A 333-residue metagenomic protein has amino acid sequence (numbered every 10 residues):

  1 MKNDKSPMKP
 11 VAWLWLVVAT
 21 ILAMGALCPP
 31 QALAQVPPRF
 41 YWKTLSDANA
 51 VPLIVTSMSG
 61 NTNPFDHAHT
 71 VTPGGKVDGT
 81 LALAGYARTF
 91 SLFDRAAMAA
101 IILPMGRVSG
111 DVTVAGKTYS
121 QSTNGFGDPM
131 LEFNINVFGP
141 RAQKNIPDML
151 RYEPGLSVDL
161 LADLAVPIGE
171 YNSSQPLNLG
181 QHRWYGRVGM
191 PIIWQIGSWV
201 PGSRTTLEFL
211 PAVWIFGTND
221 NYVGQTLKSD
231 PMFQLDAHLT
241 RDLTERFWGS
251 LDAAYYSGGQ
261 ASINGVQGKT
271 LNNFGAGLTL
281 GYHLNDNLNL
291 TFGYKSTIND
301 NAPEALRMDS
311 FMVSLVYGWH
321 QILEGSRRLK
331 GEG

Functional and structural regions predicted by a protein language model:
R39-D47, T89-M98, G139-S157, G197-T205 (+3 more regions): Short loop/turn motifs that connect adjacent beta-strands in outer-membrane beta-barrel proteins
D47, K76-A82, N124-L131, L156 (+4 more regions): Residues that define the transmembrane beta-barrel architecture of outer-membrane proteins
N49-V51, A97-I101, L131, L156-A162 (+6 more regions): Transmembrane beta-strands of outer-membrane beta-barrel proteins
L53, A84-R88, L131-V137, A162 (+5 more regions): Residues on the lipid-exposed face of transmembrane beta-strands in outer-membrane beta-barrel proteins
V55-N61, L103-S109, V137, L164-E170 (+5 more regions): Transmembrane beta-strands of outer-membrane beta-barrel pores
M58-L81, T118-Y119, S173-N178: Surface-exposed strand-loop-strand hairpins of Gram-negative outer-membrane beta-barrel proteins
P64, T72, N219-G333: Outer membrane beta-barrel transmembrane domains
R107-S229: Outer-membrane pore/translocation modules
